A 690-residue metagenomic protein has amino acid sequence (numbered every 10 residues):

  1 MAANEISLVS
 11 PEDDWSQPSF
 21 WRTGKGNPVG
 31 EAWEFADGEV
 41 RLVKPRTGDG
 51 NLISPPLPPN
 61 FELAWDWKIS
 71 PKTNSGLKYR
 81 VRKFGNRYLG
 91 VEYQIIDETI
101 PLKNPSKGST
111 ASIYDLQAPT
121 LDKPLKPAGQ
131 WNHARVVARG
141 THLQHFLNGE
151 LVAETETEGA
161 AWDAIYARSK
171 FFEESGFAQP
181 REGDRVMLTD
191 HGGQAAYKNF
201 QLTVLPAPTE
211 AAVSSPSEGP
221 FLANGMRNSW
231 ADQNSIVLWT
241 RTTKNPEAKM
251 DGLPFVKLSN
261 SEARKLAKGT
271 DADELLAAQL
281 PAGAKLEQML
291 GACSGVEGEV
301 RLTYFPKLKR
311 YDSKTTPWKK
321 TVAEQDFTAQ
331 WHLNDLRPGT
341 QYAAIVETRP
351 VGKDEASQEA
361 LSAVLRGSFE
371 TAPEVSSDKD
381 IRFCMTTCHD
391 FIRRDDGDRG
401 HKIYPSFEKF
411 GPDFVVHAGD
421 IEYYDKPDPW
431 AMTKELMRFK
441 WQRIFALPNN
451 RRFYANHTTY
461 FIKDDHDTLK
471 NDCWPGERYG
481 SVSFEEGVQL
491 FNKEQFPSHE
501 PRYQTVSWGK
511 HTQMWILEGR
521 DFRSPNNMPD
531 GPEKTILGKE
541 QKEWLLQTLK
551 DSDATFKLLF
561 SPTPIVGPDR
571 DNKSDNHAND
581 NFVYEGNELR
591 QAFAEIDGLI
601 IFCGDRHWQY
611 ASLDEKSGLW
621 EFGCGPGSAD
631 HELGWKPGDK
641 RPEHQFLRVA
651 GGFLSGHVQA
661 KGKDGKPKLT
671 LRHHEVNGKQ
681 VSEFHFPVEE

Functional and structural regions predicted by a protein language model:
A2-A211: Carbohydrate-interacting regions of secretory-pathway proteins
E210-E690: Metal-dependent phosphoester/phosphodiester hydrolase catalytic core
